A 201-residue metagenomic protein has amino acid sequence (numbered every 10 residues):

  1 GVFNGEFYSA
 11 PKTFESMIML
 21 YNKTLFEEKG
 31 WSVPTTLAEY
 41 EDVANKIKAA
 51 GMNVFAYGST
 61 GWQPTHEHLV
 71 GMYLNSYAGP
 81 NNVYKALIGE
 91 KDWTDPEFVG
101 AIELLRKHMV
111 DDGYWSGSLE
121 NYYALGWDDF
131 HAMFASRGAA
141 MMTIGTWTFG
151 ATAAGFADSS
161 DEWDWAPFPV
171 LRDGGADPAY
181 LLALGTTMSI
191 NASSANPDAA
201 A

Functional and structural regions predicted by a protein language model:
G1-L25, N53-S59, G175-L181: A structural signal for short loop-to-beta-strand junctions that line the ligand-binding cleft of periplasmic/secreted
G1-M17, S32, E41, I47 (+3 more regions): Hinge/lid segment of periplasmic solute-binding proteins
G5, E28-K29, A154-A201: Extracytoplasmic/periplasmic substrate-recognition and gating elements
E6, K29-S32, M109-L125, G138 (+1 more regions): A local structural motif
L37-D42, L119-A135: Short helix-initiation/N-cap motifs at beta->coil->alpha
A44-K46, I88-Y122: Glycine-centered hinge/linker elements that transmit conformational signals in sensory and ligand-binding systems
A50-V54, S136-I144, D161: Alpha-to-beta junction loops
S76-G100, A154-D158, V170-Y180: Short, solvent-exposed loop/beta-turn-alpha elements that line the ligand-binding surface or hinge of extracytoplasmic
